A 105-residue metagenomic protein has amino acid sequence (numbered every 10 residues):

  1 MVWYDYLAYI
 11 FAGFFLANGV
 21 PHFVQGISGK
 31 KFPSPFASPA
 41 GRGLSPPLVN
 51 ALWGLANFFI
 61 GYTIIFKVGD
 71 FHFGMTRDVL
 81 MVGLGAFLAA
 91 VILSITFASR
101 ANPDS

Functional and structural regions predicted by a protein language model:
M1-S105: Membrane-interface extramembranous regions
